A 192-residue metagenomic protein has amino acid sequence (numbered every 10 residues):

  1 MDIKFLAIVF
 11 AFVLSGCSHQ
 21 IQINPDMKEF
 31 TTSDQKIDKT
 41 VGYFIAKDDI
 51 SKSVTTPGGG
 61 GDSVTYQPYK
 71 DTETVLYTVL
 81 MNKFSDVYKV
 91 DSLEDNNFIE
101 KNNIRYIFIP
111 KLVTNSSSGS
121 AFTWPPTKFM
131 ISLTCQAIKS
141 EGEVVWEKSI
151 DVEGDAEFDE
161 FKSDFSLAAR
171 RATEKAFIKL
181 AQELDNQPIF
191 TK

Functional and structural regions predicted by a protein language model:
M1-C17: Sec-dependent bacterial lipoprotein signal peptides
C17-V79, N186-K192: A structural "domain/chain start" motif
H19-K28, S92-V145, A156: Surface-exposed short loop/turn segments
A46-S51, K111-S117, D151-E153: Generic short beta-strand segments
S53-G60, G119-F122, D159-K162: Short acidic, glycine/proline-rich loop/turn micro-motifs
G61-Y69, I138-N186: Short secondary-structure boundary motifs at beta->alpha junctions and helix caps
Y77, M81-K101: Short beta-strand->alpha-helix linker/helix-N-cap micro-motif that forms a surface specificity/interaction loop
L80-K89, F177, A181-D185, I189: Sec-exported extracytoplasmic/periplasmic mature domains
